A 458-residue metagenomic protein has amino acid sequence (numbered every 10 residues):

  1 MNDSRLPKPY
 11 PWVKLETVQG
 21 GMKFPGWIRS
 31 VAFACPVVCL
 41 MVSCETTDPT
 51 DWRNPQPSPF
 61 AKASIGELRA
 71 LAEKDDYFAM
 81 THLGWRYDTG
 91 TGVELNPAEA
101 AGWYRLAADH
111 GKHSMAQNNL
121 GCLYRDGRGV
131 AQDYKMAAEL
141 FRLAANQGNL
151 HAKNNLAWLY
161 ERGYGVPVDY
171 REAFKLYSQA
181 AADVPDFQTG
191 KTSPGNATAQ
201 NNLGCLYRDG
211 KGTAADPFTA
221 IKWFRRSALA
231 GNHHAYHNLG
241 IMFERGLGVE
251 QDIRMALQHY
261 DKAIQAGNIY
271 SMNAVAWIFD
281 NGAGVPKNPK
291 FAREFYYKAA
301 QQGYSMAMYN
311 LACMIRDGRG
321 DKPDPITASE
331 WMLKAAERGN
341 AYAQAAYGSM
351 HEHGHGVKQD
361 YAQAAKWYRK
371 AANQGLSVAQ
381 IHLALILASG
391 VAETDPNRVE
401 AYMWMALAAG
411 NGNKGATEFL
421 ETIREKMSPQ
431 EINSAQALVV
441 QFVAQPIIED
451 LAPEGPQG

Functional and structural regions predicted by a protein language model:
R5-A32: Bacterial N-terminal signal peptides that target proteins for export
M41-S43: C-terminal motif of bacterial Sec signal peptides marking the signal peptidase cleavage site
E45-T47: Bacterial signal peptide processing site
E73-D76, T89-T91, N96, H110-H113 (+23 more regions): Short helix-capping/linker turns of helical repeat alpha-solenoids
H82-T89, Q117-D126, L140, A157-R162 (+12 more regions): Hydrophobic face of amphipathic alpha-helices that form TPR/SEL1-like repeat modules and related alpha-solenoid
K414-G458: Terminal, low-structured helical/coil segments at or just beyond the last alpha-helical repeat
